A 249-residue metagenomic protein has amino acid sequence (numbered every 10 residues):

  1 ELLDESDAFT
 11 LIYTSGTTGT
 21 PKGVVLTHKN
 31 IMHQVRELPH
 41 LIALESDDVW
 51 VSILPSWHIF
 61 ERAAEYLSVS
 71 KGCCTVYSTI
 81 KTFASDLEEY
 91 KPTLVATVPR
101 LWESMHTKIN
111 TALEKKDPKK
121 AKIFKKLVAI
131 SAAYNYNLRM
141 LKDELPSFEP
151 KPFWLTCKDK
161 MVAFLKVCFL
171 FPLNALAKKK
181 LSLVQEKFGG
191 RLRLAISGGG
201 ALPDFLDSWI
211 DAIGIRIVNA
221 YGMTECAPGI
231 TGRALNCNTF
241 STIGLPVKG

Functional and structural regions predicted by a protein language model:
E1-Y13, A43-V49: Conserved pre-ATP/AMP-binding loop-to-beta segment of ANL
L2, V25, Y77, A96 (+1 more regions): Short aromatic/basic micro-patch
A8, T14-T17, W50, P55 (+4 more regions): Conserved S/T- and glycine-rich ATP-binding loop of Class I adenylate-forming
F9, Y66, S70, K81-A96 (+6 more regions): Soluble, non-transmembrane catalytic domains of enzymes that act on hydrophobic metabolites at membranes
F9-V35: Conserved AMP-binding A3 loop
T20, S46-V49, K187-R193: Short, surface-exposed connector motifs at secondary-structure boundaries
M32-V51, S56-S182: Conserved AMP-binding/adenylation subdomain of ANL enzymes
V76, C168-P172, E186, G190-S197 (+1 more regions): Conserved ATP-binding loop and adjacent catalytic segment of the adenylate-forming AMP-binding
